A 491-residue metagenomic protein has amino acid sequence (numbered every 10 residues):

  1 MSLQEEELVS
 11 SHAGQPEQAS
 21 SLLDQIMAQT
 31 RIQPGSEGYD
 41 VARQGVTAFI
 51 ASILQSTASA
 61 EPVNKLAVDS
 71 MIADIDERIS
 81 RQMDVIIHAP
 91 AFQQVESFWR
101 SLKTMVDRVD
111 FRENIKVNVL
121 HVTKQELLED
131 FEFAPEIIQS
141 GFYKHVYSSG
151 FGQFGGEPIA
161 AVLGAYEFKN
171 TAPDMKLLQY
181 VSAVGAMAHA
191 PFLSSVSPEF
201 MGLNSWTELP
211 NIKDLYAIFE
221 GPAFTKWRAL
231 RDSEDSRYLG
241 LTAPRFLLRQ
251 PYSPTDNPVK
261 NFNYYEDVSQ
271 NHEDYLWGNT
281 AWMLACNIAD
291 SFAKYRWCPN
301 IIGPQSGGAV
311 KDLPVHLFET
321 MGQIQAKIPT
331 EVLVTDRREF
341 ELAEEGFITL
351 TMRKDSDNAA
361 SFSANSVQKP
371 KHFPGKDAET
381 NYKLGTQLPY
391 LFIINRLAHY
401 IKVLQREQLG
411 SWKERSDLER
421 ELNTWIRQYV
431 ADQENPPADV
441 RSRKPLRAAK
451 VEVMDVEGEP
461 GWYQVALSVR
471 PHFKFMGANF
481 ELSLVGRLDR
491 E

Functional and structural regions predicted by a protein language model:
M1-Q125, E132: N-terminal-proximal low-complexity accessory segments that begin disordered and transition into the first
F49, R78, Q82, F98-M105 (+4 more regions): Generic, well-ordered alpha-helical scaffold segments in large soluble proteins
P90-S97, I115, G202-L203, P436-R443: Short, glycine/acidic-rich hinge or "gate" loops at secondary-structure transitions that mediate conformational
S97-N170: Long, charge-patterned amphipathic interaction tracts in eukaryotic proteins
F151-P329: Extended, regular secondary-structure scaffolds
N263-E421: Long, contiguous, structured domain-core segments that constitute the functional module of a protein
D417-S442: Short, hydrophobic/π-rich interface segment
K450-E491: C-terminal edge-of-domain segments
